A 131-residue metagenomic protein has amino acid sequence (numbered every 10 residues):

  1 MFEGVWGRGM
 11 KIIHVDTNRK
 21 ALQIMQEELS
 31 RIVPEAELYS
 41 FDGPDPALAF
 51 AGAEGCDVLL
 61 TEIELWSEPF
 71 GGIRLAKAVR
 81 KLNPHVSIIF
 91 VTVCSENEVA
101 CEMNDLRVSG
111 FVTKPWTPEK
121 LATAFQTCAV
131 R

Functional and structural regions predicted by a protein language model:
R8-K20, M25-L29, V112: Conserved acidic segment of CheY-like receiver
Q26, S40-V58, W66: Acidic, metal-coordinating helix/loop segments flanking the phosphotransfer/catalytic sites of two-component signaling
A49, G71-P84: Short amphipathic alpha-helix used as the core "switch/output" element in two-component signaling
L59, I88, F111-V112: Two-component signal transduction core modules
F70, R74, C94-G110: Alpha4 helix (beta4-alpha4-beta5 surface) of REC/receiver domains from two-component response regulators
W116-F125: C-terminal output helix
Q126-R131: The C-terminal output helix
